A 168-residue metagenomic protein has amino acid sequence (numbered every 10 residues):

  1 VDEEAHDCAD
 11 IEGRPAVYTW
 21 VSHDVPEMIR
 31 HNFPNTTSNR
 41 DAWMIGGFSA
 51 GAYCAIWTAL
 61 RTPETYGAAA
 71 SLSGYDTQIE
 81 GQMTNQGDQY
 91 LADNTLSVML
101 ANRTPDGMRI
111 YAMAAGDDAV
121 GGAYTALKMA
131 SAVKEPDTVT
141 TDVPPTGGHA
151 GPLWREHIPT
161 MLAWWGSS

Functional and structural regions predicted by a protein language model:
V1-S168: Non-catalytic cap/lid and distal C-terminal segments of serine-dependent acyl enzymes
